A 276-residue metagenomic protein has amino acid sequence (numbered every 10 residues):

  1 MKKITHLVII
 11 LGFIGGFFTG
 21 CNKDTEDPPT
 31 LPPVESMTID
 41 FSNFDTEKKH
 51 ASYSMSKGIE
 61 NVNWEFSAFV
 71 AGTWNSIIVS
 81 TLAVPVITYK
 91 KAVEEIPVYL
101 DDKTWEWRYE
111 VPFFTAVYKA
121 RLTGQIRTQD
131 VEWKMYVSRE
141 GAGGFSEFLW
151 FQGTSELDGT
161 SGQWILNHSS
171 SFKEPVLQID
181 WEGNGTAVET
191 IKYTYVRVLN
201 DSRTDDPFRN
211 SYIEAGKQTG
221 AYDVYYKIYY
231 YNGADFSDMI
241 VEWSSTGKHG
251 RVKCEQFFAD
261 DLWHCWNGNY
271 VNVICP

Functional and structural regions predicted by a protein language model:
K2-K3, A116: Generic alpha-helix detector with strongest preference for long hydrophobic helices that associate with membranes
K3-H6, L11-S42: Bacterial Sec-dependent N-terminal signal peptides
E26-P276: Low-complexity, intrinsically disordered segments exposed to solvent
